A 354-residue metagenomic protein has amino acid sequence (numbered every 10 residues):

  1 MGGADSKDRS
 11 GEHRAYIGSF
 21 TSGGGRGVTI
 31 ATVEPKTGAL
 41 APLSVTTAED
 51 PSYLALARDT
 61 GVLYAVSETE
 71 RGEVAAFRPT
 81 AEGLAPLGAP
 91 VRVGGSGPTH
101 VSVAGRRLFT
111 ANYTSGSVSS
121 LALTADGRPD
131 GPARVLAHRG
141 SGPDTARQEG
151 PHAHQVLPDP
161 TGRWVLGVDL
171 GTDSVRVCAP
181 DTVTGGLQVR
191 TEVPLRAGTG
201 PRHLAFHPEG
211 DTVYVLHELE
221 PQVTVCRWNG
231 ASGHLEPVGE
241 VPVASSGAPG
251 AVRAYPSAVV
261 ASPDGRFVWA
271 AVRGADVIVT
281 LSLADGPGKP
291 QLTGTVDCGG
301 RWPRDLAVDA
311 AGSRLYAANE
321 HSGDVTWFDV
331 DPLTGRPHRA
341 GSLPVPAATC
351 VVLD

Functional and structural regions predicted by a protein language model:
E12-H13, D59-G61, G105-R106, T161-R163 (+3 more regions): Short coil/turn segments that connect the beta-strands within blades of beta-propeller domains
I17-S22, A65-T69, T110-Y113, D159-P160 (+5 more regions): Conserved beta-strand positions in repeat-built beta-propeller and related beta-rich domains
I30-G38, F77-G83, S120-D130, C178-G186 (+3 more regions): Short loop/turn segments immediately following beta-strands, especially the blade-tip and inter-blade linker loops
A41-G105: Blade-loop segments of beta-propeller domains
L84-Q155: Asp-box/WD-like beta-propeller blade repeats and closely related beta-sheet repeat scaffolds
R92, A133-Q148, V238-A251, G294-C298 (+1 more regions): Surface-exposed loop and turn segments in beta-propeller and other repeat-based domains that flank or scaffold
V252-A317: Loop/turn-rich, solvent-exposed surfaces of beta-rich toroidal or solenoidal domains
